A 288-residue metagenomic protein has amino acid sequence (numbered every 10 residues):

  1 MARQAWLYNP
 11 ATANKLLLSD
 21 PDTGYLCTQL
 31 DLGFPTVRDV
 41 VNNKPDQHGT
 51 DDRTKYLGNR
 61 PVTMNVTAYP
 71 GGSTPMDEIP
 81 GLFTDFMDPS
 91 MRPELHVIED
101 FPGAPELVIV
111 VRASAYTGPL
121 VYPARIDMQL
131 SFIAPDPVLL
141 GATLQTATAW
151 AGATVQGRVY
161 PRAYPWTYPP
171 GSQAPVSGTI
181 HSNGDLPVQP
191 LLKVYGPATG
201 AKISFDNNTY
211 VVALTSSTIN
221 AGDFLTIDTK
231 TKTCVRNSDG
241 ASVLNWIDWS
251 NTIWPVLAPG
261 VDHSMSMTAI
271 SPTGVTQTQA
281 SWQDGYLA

Functional and structural regions predicted by a protein language model:
M1-N43: Polar/acidic, low-complexity leader/linker segments enriched in S/T/G and N/D
K44-D51, A115-Y116, V176: Short amphipathic beta-strand starts and helix->beta connectors
Q47-P75, A124-P137, D262-H263: Oligomerization/assembly interface segments of phage tail-like spikes and tubes
Y56-R60, M87-P89, Y122-I126, S182-V188 (+1 more regions): Solvent-exposed loop and beta-edge segments used for protein-protein assembly and interaction
R60-V110: Long, hydrophobic/aromatic-enriched structural stretches that serve as scaffold segments
M76-M91, A142-V159: Charged, amphipathic alpha-helical segments and their flanking helix caps
R92-G141: Short beta-strand and beta-hairpin "edge-sheet" elements
Q145-A288: Intrinsically disordered, low-complexity segments enriched in serine, threonine, and glycine
